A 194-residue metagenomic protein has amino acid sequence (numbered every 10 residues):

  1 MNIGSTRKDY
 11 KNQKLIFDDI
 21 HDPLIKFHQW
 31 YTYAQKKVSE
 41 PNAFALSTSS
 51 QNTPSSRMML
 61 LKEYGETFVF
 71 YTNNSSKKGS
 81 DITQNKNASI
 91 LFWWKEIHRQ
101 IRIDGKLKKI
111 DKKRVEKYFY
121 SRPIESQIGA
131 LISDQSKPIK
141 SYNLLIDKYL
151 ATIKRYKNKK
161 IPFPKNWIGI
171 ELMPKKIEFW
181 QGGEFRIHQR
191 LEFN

Functional and structural regions predicted by a protein language model:
M1-N194: Binding-site signature for planar aromatic cofactors or substrates
